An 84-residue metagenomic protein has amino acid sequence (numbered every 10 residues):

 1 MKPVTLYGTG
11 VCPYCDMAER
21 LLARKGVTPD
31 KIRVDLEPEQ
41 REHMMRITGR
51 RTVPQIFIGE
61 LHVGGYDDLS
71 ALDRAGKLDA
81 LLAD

Functional and structural regions predicted by a protein language model:
M1-T28: Local sequence-structure signature of Cys/Sec-based thiol-disulfide redox active-site neighborhoods
P13, E39, G64: Short alpha-helical
T28-Q40: Thiol-based oxidoreductase modules, predominantly thioredoxin-like and allied folds used for disulfide exchange
R41-E42, A75: Short Asp/Glu-rich motifs
R46-T52: Thiol/disulfide oxidoreductase modules built on the thioredoxin-like
I58-D84: Non-catalytic, surface beta->alpha helical segment in thiol-disulfide oxidoreductase systems
